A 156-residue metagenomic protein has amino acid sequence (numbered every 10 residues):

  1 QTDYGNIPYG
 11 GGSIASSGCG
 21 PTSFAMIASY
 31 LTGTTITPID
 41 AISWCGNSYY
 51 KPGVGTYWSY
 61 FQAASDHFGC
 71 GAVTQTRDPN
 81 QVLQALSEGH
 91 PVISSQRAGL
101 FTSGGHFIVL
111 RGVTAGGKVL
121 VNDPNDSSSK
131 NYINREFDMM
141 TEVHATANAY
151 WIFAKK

Functional and structural regions predicted by a protein language model:
Q1-Y50: Active-site-adjacent structural segments surrounding the nucleophilic cysteine of cysteine proteases and isopeptidases
C19, P91-D126: Catalytic nucleophile-His microenvironment captured as a short glycine-rich beta-strand/loop that brackets
G20-A28, P38-I42, W58-S65, P79 (+3 more regions): Extracytoplasmic/secreted envelope proteins and their assembly/folding machinery, especially bacterial periplasmic
I36, S43-T74: Mid-length scaffold segments of soluble, non-membrane domains
P52-S59, F101-H106, S129-Y132: Extracytoplasmic/secreted cell-surface and envelope-processing proteins
F68-A72, E88-V92, A115-K118, A145-N148: Loop/turn elements at helix/coil->beta-strand transitions in domains of secreted/extracellular proteins
R77, A85-E88: Alpha-helical scaffold elements lining the catalytic groove of polysaccharide deacetylases
V113-K156: Noncatalytic regulatory segments and standalone regulatory/sensor domains
